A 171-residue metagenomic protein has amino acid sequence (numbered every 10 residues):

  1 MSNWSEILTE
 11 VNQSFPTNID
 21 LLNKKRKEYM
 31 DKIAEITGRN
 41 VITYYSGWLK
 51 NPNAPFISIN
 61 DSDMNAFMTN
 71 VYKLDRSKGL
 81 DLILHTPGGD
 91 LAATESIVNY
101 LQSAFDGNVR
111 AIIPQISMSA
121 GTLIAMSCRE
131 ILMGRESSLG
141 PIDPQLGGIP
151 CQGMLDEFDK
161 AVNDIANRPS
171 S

Functional and structural regions predicted by a protein language model:
M1-S117, T122-S171: Terminal-region recognition feature
